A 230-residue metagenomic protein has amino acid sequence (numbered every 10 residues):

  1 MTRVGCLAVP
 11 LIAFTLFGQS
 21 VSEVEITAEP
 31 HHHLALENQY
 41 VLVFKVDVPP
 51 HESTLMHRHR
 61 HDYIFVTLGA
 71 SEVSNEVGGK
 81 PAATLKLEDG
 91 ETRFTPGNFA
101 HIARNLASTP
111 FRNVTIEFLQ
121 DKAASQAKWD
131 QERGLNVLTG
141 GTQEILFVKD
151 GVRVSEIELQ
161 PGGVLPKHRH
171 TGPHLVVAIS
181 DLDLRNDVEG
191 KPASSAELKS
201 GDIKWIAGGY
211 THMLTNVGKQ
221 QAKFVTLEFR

Functional and structural regions predicted by a protein language model:
G5-F17: Bacterial N-terminal signal peptides
G18-S22: Boundary at the C-terminal end of the N-terminal hydrophobic targeting segment
P30-L55, R60-F65, I116, V137-K167 (+2 more regions): A short glycine-rich, His/Asp/Glu-containing loop-to-beta-strand
T54-M56, S74-N75, T95, A100-A107 (+3 more regions): Short beta-strand His + acidic residue motifs that chelate non-heme Fe in jelly-roll/DSBH and cupin folds
R60-G78, H170-G190: Glycine- and acidic-residue-biased ligand/ion/polar-headgroup-sensing regions
G79-G97, P192-G209: Short acidic-glycine-tyrosine-enriched beta hairpin
N98-L119, D181, G208-R230: Ligand-binding loop in jelly-roll beta-barrel domains
N105-G140: Hydrophobic, well-structured mid-protein blocks that either form specific transmembrane helices
